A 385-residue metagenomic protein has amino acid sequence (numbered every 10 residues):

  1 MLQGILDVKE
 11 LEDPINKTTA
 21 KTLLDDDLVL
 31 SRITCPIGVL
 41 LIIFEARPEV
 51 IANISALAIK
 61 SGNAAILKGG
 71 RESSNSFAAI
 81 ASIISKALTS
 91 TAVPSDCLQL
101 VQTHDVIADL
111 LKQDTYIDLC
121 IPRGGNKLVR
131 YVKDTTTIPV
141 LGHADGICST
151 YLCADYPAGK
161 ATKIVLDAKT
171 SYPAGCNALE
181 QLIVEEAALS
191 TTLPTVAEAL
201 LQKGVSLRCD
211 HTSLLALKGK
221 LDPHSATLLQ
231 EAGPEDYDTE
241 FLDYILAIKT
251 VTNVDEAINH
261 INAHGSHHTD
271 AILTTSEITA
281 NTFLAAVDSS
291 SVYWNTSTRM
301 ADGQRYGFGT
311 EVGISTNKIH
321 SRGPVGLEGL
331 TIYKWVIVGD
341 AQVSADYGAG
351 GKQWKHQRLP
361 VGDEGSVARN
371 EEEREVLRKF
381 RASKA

Functional and structural regions predicted by a protein language model:
M1-R32, K384: N-terminal Rossmann-like NAD(P)+-binding subdomain of aldehyde/semialdehyde dehydrogenases
D7, D25, V29-R32, L98-I117: A structured beta-alpha segment of the ubiquitous adenosine-cofactor-binding alpha/beta core
C35-I37, F44-Q99, T103: A glycine-rich phosphate/pyrophosphate-binding beta-strand-loop-alpha-helix module
I42, L182-V184, D243-T252, H267-I272: Short, well-ordered beta-strand elements within core beta-sheets of diverse protein domains
E45-A64, A79, S90, L128-D243 (+1 more regions): ALDH superfamily catalytic-core signature
S61, T115-Y116, T135-T136, K203 (+2 more regions): Short, structured coil segments at secondary-structure junctions
T195, V254, N259-K384: C-terminal core of ALDH-fold dehydrogenases
